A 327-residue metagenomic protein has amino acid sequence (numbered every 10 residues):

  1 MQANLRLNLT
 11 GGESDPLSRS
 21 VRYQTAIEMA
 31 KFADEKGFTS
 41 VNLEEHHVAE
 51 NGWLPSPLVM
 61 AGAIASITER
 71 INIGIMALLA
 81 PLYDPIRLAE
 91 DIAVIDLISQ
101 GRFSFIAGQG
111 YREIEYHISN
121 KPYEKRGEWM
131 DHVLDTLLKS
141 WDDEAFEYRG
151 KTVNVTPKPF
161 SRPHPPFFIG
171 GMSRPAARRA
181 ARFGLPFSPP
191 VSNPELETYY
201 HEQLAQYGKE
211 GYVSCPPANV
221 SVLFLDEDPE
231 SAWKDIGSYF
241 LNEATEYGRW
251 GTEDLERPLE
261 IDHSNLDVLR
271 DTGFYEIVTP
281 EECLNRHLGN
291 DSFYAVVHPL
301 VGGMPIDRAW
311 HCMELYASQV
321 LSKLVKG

Functional and structural regions predicted by a protein language model:
M1-I73, P165: N-terminal beta1-alpha1-beta2 module of alpha/beta enzyme domains
M1-V21, P81-E147, R182, P186-P189: Flexible, glycine-rich active-site loops centered on histidine and acidic residues that chelate a metal or position
A3-L7, V41-L43, I73-I75, F103-A107 (+4 more regions): Hydrophobic faces of well-ordered beta-strands that scaffold small-molecule active sites in alpha/beta enzyme cores
L9-Y23, L78-I86, S161-G171, L223-F224 (+1 more regions): Active-site mouth loops of central-metabolism enzymes
A33, E45, I64, I95 (+8 more regions): Conserved, mostly hydrophobic/aromatic
D34-E35, A61-R70, I92-F103, A181-R182 (+2 more regions): Acidic (Asp/Glu)-rich catalytic clusters
E35, E124-T156, E195-Y294, M304 (+1 more regions): An alpha-helical appendage that flanks or caps ligand/catalytic pockets
S40-M60, I64, L79, Y111 (+2 more regions): Glycine-rich, proline-tolerant flexible connector loops at the mouths of alpha/beta enzymes
